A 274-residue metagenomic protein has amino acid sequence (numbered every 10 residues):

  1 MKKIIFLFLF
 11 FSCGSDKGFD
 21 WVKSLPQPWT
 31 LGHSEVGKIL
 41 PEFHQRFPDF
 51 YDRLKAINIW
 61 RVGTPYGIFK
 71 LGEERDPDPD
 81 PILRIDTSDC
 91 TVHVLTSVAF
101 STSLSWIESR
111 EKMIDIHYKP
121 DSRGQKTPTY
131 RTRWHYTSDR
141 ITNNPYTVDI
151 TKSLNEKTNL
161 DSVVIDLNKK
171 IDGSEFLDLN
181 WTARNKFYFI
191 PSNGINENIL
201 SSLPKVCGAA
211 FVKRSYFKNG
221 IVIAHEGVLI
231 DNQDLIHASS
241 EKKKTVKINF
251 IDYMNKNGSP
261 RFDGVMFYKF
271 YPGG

Functional and structural regions predicted by a protein language model:
K3-S12: Sec-dependent N-terminal signal peptides
F11-S24: Bacterial Sec-dependent signal peptides at the C-terminal "C-region" and cleavage site
K23-L31, D231, S240: Compositional signal for N-terminal targeting/processing segments
W29, P41, F50-P65: Sequence/structural signature of beta-propeller domains
S34-F50: Start-of-domain marker
H44, P48, D80-R84, F217: Short, charged/polar micro-motifs that form catalytic or ligand-binding hotspots
T64-I190, S202-P204, A210-K213, I223 (+1 more regions): Acidic/His-rich structured neighborhood in mature extracellular/periplasmic domains
F211-G274: C-terminal soluble interaction/assembly domains
